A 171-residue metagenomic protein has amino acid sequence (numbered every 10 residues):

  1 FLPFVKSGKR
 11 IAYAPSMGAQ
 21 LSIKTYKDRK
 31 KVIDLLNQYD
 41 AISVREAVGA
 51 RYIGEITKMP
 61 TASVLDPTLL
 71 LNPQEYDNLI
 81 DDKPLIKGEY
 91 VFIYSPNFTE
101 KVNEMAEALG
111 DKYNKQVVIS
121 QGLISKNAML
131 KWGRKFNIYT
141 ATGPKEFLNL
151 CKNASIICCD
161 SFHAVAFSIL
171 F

Functional and structural regions predicted by a protein language model:
F1-F171: Active-site anion-handling motifs in enzyme catalytic cores
